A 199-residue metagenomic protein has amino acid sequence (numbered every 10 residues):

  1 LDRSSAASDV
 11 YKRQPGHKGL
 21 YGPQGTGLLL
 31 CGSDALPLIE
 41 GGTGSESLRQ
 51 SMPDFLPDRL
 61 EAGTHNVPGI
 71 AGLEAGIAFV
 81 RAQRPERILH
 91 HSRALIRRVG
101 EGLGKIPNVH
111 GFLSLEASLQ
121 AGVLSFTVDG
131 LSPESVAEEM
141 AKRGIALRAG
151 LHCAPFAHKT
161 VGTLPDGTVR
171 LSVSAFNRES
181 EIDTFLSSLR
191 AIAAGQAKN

Functional and structural regions predicted by a protein language model:
L1-A7, Y11: Single conserved hydrophobic/aromatic residue that forms the stacking wall/gate of nucleotide- or nucleobase-binding
D9-R49: Active-site PLP attachment segment
T26, I70-L73, I96, G100 (+4 more regions): A general structural signal for well-ordered alpha-helical segments in protein cores
D54-V67: A short glycine-threonine-serine/GTX helix/turn-capping micro-motif
P68-G69, L73-Q120: Conserved PLP-dependent catalytic core of the aminotransferase class-I/II
R93, V109-P155, K159-V161: Conserved PLP-binding catalytic core of the aspartate aminotransferase-like
K142, A146, H158-N199: PLP-dependent enzyme catalytic core of the Aspartate aminotransferase-like
